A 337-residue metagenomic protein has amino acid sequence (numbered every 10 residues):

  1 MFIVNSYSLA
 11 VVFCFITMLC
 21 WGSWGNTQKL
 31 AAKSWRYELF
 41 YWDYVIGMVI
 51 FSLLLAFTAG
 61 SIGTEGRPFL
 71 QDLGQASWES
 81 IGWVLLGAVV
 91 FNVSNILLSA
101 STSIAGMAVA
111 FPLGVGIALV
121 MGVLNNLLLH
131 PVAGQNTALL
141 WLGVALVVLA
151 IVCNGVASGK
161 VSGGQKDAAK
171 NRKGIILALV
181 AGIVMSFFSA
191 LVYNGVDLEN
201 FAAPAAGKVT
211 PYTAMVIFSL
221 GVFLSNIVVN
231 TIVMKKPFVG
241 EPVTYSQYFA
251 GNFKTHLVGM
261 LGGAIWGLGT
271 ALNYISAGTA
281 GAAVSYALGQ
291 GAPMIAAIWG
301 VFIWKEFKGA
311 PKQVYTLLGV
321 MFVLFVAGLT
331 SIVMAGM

Functional and structural regions predicted by a protein language model:
M1-M337: Polytopic alpha-helical membrane proteins, predominantly small-molecule transporters/carriers
